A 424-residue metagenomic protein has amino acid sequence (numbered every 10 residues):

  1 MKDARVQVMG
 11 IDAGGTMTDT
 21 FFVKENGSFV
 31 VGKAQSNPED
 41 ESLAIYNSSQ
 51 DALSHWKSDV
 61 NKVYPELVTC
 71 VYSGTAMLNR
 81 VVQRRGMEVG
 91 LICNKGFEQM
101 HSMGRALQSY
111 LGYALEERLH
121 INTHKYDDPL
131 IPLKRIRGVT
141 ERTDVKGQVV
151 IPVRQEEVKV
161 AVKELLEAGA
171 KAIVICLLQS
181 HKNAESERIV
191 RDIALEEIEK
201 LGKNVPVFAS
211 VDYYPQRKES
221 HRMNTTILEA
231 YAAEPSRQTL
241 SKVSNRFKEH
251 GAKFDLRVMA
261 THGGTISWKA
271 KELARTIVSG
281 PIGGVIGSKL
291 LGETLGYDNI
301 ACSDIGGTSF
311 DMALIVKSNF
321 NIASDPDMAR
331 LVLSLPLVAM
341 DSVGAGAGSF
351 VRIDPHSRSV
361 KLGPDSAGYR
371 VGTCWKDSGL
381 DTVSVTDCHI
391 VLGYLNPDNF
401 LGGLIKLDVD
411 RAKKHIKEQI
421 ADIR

Functional and structural regions predicted by a protein language model:
M1-R424: N-terminally biased helix-coil "hinge/interface" segments that flank
